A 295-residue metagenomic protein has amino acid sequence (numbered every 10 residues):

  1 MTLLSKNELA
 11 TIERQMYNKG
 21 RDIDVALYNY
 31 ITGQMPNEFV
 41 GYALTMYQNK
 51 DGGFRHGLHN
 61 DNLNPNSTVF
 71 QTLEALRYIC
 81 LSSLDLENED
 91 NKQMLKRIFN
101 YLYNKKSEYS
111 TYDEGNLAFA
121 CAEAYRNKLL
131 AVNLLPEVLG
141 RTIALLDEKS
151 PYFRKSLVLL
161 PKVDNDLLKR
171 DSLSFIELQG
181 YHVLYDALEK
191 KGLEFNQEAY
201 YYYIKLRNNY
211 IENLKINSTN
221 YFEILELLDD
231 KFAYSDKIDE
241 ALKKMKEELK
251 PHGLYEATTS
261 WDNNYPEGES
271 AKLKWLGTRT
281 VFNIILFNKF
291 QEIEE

Functional and structural regions predicted by a protein language model:
M1-E295: Preference for long, amphipathic alpha-helical scaffolds in soluble/luminal domains and all-alpha bundles
